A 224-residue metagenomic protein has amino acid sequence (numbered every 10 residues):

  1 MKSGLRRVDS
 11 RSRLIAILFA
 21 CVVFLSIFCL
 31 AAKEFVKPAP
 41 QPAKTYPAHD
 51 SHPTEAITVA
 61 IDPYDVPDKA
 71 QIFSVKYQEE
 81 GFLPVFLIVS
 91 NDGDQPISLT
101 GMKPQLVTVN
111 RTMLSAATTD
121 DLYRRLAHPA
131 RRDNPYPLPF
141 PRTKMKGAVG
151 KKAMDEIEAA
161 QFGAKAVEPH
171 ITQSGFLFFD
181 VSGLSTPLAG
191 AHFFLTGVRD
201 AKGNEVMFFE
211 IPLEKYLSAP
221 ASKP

Functional and structural regions predicted by a protein language model:
M1-S12: N-terminal secretory signal peptides that target proteins for export/translocation
I15-I27: Bacterial N-terminal signal peptides
A32-A39, Y46, K103-N110, F140-P224: Surface-exposed edge beta-strand/loop patches
P40-Q78: Low-complexity, acidic Ser/Thr/Pro/Gly-rich terminal tails and inter-domain linkers that flank the onset of structured
K69-F82, D92-I97, A166-E168: Short, solvent-exposed beta-strand/turn "edge" segments of beta-rich domains on protein surfaces
Q78-F86, Q173-G175: Short, solvent-exposed loop/turn segments enriched in Ser/Thr/Gly
Q95-K103, A116-A117, A189-G190: Short, hydrophobic/aromatic beta-strand segments
P104-G147: Structured domain cores in non-transmembrane regions
